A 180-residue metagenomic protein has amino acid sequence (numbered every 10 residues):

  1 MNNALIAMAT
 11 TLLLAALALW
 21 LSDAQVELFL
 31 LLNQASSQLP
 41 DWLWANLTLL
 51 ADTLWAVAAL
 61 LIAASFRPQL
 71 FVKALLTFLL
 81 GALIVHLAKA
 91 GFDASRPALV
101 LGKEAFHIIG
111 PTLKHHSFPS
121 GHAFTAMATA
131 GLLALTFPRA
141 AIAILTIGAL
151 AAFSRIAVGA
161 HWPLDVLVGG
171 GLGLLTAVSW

Functional and structural regions predicted by a protein language model:
M1-A56, K89-L113: N-terminal transmembrane-helix/juxtamembrane module of multi-pass inner/ER membrane proteins
N2-T10, Q69-T77, A140-I144, L164-V168: Alpha-helical transmembrane segments of integral membrane proteins
A15-L19, L80-L87, G148-A160: Aromatic-anchored segments of alpha-helical transmembrane domains
A16-W20, L60-F66, G131-T136, F153-A157: Hydrophobic alpha-helical transmembrane segments
L30, S65-A140: Membrane-interface loops
D41-A45, I84-S95, R155-D165, V178-W180: Juxtamembrane membrane-interface segments at transmembrane alpha-helix termini
T48-F66, L75-L80: Hydrophobic alpha-helical transmembrane segments
F106-W180: Membrane-embedded catalytic cores of phosphoryl/pyrophosphoryl-handling enzymes
